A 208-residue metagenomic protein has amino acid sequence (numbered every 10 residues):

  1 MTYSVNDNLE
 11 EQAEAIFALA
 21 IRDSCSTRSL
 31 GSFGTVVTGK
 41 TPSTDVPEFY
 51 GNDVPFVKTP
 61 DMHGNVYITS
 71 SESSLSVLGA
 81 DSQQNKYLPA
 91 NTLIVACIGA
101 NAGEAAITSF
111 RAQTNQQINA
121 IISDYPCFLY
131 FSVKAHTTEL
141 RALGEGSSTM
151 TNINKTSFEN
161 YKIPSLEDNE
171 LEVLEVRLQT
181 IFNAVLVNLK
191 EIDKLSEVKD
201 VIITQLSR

Functional and structural regions predicted by a protein language model:
M1-T41, G51-F56, P60, P164-R208: Non-catalytic DNA-recognition/assembly elements of restriction-modification systems
D7, E11-E14, P89, N119 (+1 more regions): Internal, well-ordered alpha-helical scaffold/interface segments that support domain packing or protein-protein contacts
L30-T35, H63-S70, A106-R111, Q116-V185: Basic, amphipathic alpha-helical recognition segments used for DNA target recognition
G31-P47, P55-A90, S109-Q113: Sequence-specific dsDNA recognition surfaces
I94-A96: A generic structural signal for residues embedded in beta-strands
G103: Short glycine-rich, flexible loops that bind phosphorylated cofactors or substrates
